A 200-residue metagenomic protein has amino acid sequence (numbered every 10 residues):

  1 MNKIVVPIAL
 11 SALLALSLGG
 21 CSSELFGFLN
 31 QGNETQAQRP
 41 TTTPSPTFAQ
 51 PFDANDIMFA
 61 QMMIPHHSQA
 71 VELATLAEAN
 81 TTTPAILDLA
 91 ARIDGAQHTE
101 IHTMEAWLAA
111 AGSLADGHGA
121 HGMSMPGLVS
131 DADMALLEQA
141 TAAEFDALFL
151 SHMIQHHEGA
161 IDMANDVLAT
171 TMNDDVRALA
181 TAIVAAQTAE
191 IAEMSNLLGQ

Functional and structural regions predicted by a protein language model:
M1-I8: Bacterial N-terminal signal peptides that target proteins for export
A9-L14: Hydrophobic helical h-region of N-terminal Sec-dependent signal peptides in bacterial secretory/periplasmic proteins
S17-G20: C-terminal motif of bacterial Sec signal peptides marking the signal peptidase cleavage site
S22-Q200: All-alpha RGS (Regulator of G-protein Signaling) helical domain and cognate RGS-like helical scaffolds
